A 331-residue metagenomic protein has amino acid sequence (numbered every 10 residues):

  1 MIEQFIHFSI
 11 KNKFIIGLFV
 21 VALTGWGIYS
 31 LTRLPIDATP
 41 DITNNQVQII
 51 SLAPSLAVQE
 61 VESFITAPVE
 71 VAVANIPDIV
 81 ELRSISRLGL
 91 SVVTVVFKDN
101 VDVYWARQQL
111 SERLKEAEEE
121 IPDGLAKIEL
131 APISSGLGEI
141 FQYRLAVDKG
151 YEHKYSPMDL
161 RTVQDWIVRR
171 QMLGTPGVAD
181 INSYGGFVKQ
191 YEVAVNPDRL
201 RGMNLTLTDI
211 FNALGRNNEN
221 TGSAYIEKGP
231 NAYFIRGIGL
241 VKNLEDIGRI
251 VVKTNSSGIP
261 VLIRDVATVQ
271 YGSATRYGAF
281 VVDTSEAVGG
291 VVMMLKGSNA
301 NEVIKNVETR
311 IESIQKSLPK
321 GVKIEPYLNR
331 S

Functional and structural regions predicted by a protein language model:
M1-S331: Membrane-proximal extracytoplasmic
